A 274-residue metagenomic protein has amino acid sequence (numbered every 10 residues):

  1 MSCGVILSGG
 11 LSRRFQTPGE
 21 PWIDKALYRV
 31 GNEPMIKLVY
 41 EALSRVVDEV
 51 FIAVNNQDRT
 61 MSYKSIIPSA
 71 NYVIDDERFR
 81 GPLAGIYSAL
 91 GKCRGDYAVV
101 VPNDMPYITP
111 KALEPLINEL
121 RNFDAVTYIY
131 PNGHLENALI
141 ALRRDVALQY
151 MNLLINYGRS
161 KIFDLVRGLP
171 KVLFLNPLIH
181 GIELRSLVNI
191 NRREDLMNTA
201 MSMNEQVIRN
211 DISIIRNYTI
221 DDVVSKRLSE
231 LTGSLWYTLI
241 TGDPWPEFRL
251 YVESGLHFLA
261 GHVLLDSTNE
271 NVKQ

Functional and structural regions predicted by a protein language model:
S2-N55, L113, F248: N-terminal glycine-rich phosphate-binding loop and ensuing alpha1 helix
I67-R80: Conserved donor nucleotide-binding strand/loop of the catalytic core
R80-S88: Glycine-rich, basic loop-to-helix element that forms the pyrophosphate-binding segment of sugar-nucleotide handling
G95, N137-Q149: Conserved nucleotide-sugar donor-binding and metal-coordinating catalytic region shared by glycosyltransferases
A98-V100: Short aromatic/hydrophobic "clamp" motif used to bind/position activated sugar donors
P102-P106: The conserved acidic donor/metal-binding loop of glycosyltransferases
P110-G133: Conserved donor-nucleotide/metal-binding helix-loop-beta segment in metal-dependent transferases, i.e., the alpha-helix
F163-L259: Conserved alpha/beta core of the MobA/IspD/sugar-nucleotide pyrophosphorylase nucleotidyltransferase superfamily
